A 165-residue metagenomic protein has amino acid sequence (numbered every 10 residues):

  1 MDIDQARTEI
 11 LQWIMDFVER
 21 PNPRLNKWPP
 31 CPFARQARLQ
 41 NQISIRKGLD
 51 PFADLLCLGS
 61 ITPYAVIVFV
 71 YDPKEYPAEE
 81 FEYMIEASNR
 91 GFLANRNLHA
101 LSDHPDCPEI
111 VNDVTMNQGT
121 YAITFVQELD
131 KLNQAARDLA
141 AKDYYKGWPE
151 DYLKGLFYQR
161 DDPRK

Functional and structural regions predicted by a protein language model:
M1-K165: Expand to "…catalyze enediolate/carbanion chemistry for C-C bond making/breaking, isomerization, decarboxylation
